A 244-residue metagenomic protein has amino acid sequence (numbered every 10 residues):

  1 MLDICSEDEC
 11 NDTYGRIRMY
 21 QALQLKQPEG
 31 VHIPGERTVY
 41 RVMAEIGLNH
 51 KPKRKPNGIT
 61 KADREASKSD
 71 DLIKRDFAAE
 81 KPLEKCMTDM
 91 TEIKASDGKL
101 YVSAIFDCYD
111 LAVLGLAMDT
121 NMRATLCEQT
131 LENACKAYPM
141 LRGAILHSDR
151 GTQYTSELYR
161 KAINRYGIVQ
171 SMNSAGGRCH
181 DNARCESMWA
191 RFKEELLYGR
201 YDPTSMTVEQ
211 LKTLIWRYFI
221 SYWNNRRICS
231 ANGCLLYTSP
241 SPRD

Functional and structural regions predicted by a protein language model:
M1-T38: A short, amphipathic alpha-helix used for macromolecular contacts
G15-R16, G35, S69, L83 (+7 more regions): Hydrophobic (often cysteine-bearing) scaffold residues that line and stabilize catalytic clefts of nucleotide/cofactor
I33, Y40-A104, C127-T130, A137-G143: Mobile-element integrase/transposase regions, centering on the N-terminal DNA-binding/Zn-coordinating module
D107-C108, D119-R123: A short acidic/small-residue loop/turn micro-motif
M140-T155: Acidic/histidine-rich, metal-coordinating catalytic segments
Y159-S171, R178, R184-S230: Charged alpha-helix within mobile-element recombinases
Y237-D244: Conserved small/polar residues in nucleotide/adenosyl-binding loops
